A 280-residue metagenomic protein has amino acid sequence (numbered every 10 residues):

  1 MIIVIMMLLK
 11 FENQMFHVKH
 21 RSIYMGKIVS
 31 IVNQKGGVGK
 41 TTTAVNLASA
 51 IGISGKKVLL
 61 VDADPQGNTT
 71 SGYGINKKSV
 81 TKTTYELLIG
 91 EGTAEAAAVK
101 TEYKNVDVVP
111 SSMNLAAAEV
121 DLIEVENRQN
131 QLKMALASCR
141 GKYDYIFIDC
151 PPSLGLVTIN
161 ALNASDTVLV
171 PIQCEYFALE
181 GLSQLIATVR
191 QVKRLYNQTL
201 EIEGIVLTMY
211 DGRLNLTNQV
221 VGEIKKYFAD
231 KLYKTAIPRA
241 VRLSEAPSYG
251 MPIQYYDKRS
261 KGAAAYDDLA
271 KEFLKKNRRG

Functional and structural regions predicted by a protein language model:
M1-G280: P-loop NTP-binding core
